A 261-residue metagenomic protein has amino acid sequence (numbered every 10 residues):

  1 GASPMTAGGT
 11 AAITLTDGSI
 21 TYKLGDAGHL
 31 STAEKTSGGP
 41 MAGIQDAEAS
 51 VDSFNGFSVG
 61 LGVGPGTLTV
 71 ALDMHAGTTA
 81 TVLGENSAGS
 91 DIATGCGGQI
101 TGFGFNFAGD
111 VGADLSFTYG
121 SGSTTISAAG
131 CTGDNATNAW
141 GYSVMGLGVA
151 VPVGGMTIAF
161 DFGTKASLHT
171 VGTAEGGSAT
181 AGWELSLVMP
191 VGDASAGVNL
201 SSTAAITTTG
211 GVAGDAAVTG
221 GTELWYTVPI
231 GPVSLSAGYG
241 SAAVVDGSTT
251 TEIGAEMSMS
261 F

Functional and structural regions predicted by a protein language model:
G1-F261: Outer-membrane beta-barrel proteins
